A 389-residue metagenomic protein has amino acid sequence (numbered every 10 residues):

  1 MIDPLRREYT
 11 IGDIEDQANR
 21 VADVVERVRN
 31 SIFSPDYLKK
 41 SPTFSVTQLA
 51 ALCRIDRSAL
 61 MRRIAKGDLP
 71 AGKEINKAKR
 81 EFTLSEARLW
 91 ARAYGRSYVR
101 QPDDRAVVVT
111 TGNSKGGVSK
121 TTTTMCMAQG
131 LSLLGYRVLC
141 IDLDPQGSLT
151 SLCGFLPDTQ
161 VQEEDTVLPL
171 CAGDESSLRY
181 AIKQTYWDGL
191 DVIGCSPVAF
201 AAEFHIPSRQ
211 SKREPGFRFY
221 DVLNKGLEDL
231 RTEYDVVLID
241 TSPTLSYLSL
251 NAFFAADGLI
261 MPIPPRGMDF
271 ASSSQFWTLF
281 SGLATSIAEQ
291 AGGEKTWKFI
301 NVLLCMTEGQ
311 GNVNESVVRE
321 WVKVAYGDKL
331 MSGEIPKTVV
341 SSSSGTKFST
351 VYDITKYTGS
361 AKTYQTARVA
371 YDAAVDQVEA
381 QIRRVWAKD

Functional and structural regions predicted by a protein language model:
M1-L52, R57-D389: P-loop NTP-binding core
